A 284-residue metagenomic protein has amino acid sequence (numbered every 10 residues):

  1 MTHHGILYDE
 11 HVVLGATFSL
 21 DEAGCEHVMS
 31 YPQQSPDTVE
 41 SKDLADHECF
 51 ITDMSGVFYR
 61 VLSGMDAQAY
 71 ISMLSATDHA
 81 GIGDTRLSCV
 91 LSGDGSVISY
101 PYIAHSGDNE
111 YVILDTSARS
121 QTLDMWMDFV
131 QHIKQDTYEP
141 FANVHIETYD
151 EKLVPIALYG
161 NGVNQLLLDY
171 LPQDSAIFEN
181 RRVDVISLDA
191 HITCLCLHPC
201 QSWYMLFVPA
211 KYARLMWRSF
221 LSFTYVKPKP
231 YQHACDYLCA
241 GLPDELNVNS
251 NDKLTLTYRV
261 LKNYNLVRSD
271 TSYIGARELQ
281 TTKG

Functional and structural regions predicted by a protein language model:
M1-H27, H105-G284: Conserved, structured C-terminal
M1-H4, S41-Y59, I98, E139-D150: Short N-terminal helix-initiation segments at or just after the protein's N-terminus
T2, P32-S35, K42-A45, R86-S88 (+2 more regions): Short secondary-structure boundary micro-motifs
E10-H79: Intrinsically disordered, low-complexity, positively charged segments
S35-T38, D46, M54-S55, L87 (+3 more regions): Generic preference for well-ordered secondary structure
D37, F50, F58, V90 (+2 more regions): Generic hydrophobic/packing signal
D37-D43, R86-S96, R182-L188: Short, solvent-exposed secondary-structure boundary motifs
E48-Q135: Extended, compositionally biased flexible segments
